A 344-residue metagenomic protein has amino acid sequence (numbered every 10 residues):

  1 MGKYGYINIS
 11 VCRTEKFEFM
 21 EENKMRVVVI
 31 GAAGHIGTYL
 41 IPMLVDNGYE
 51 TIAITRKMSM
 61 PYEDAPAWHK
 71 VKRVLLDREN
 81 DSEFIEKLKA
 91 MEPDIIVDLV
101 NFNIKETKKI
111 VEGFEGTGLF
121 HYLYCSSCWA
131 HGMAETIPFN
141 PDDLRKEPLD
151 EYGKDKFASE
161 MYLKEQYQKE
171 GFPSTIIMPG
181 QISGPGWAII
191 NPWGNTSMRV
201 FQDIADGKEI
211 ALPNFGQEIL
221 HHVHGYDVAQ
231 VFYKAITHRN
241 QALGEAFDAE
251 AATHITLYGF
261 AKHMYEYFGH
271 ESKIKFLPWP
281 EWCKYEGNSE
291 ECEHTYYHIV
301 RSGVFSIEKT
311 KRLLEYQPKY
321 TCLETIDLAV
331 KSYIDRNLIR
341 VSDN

Functional and structural regions predicted by a protein language model:
V27-N47: N-terminal Rossmann NAD(P)H-binding glycine-rich loop of SDR-like oxidoreductase domains
A65-T117, Y124, A130-H131: NAD(P)H-binding glycine-rich loop region in Rossmannoid oxidoreductase-like domains and their noncatalytic homologs
K108-F157, M161-K169, S174-T175: Conserved Rossmann-fold NAD(P)-dependent oxidoreductase catalytic core, especially the SDR/UDP-sugar
K169-I219, M264: NAD(P)-dependent short-chain dehydrogenase/reductase
F201-A211, E218-H254, K262: Alpha-helical substrate-binding/gating segment
G225, K284-Q317: Conserved C-terminal active-site "lid" loop/helix of NAD(P)H-dependent oxidoreductases that clamps the redox cofactor
K234-H294, R340-D343: Mid/C-terminal beta-alpha module of Rossmann-like enzyme folds, strongest in SDR-family dehydrogenases/epimerases
Y320-N344: Amphipathic terminal alpha-helices
